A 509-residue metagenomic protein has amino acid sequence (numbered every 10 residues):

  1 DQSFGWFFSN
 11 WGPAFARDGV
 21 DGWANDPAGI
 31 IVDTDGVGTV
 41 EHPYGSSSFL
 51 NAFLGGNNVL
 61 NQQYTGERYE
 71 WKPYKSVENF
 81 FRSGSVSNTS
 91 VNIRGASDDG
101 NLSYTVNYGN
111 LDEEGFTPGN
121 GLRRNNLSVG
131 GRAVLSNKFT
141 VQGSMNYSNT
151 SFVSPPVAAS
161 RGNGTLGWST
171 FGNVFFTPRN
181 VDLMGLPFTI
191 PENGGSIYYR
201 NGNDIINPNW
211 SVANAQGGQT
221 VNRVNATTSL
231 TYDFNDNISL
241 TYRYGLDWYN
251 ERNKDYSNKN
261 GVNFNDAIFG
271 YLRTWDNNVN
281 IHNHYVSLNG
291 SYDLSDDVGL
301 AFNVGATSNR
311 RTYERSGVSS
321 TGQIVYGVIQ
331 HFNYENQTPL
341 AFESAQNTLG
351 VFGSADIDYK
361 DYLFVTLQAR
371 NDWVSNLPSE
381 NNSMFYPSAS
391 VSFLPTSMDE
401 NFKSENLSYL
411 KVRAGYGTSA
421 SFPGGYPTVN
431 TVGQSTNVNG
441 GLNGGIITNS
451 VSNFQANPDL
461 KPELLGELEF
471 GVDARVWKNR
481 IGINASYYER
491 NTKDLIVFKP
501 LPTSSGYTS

Functional and structural regions predicted by a protein language model:
D1-P118, P156-A159, T189-I197, N207-G217 (+1 more regions): Residues embedded in well-ordered regular secondary structure
G95, P178, G185: Pocket-edge structural micro-motifs
G95-N101, A158-G167, V438-I447: Intrinsically disordered, low-complexity coil segments
R124, G130-F139, S144-N149, A158 (+2 more regions): Extracellular/periplasmic, surface-exposed regions of secreted and cell-surface proteins
F152-P178: Low-complexity intrinsically disordered tracts that form flexible linkers/tails across taxa
N180, P187-T189, L367: Glycine-rich cofactor/substrate-binding loops
N263-F264: N-terminal, polar/charged subdomain of small-to-medium soluble alpha/beta proteins
